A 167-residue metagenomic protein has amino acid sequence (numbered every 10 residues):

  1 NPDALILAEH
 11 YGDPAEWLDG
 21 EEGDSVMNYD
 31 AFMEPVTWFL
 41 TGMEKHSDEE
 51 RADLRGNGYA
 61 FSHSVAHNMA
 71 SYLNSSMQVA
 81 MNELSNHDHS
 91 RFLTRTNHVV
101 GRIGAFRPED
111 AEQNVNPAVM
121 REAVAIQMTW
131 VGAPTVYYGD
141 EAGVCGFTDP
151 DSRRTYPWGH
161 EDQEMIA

Functional and structural regions predicted by a protein language model:
N1-A80, I126, G143-A167: Active-site-proximal helices and loops of the catalytic beta/alpha 8
E49-R55, Y59-H63, V100-M120: Aromatic-anchored helix/helix-loop segment that forms the rim or "lid" of small-molecule/cofactor binding pockets
S76-Q113, D151-S152: Active-site clefts of carbohydrate-active enzymes
V79-A80, G132-T135: A generic secondary-structure signal marking the coil-to-beta-strand transition
E122-V124: Conserved glycine-rich, hydrophobic/aromatic-active-site segments that form phosphate/pyrophosphate or metal-binding
T129: Conserved active-site segments centered on acidic
Y137-A142: Short acidic/histidine-rich active-site segments
